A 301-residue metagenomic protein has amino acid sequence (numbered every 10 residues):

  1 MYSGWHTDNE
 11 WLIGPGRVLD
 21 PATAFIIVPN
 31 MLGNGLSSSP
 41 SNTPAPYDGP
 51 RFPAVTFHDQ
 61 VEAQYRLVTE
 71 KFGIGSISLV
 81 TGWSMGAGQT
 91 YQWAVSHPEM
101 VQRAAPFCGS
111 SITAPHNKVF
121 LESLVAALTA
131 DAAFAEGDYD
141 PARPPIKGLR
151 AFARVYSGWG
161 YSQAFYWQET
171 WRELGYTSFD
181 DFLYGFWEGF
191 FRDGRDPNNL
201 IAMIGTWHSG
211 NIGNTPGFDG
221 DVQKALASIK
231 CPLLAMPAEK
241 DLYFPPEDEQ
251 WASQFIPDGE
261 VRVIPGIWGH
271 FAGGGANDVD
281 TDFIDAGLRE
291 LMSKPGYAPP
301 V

Functional and structural regions predicted by a protein language model:
M1-A45: N-terminal cap/lid subdomain of alpha/beta-hydrolase-fold enzymes
Y47-R51, H58-L79, G88, Q92 (+1 more regions): Conserved acidic catalytic loop of the alpha/beta-hydrolase fold
G75-F120: Conserved hydrolase catalytic core segment
P106-F190: Alpha/beta-hydrolase-fold enzymes
G185-F186, A202-A225: Active-site nucleophile elbow and catalytic-triad environment of alpha/beta-hydrolase enzymes
R192, F218, L242-D248: Conserved alpha/beta-hydrolase "acid-adjacent" motif
I229, A235-P237: Short beta-strand/loop motif that positions the catalytic acidic residue of the alpha/beta-hydrolase fold
Q250-Q254, D258-V301: Catalytic active-site module of serine/aspartate enzymes centered on a nucleophile-bearing elbow/loop
